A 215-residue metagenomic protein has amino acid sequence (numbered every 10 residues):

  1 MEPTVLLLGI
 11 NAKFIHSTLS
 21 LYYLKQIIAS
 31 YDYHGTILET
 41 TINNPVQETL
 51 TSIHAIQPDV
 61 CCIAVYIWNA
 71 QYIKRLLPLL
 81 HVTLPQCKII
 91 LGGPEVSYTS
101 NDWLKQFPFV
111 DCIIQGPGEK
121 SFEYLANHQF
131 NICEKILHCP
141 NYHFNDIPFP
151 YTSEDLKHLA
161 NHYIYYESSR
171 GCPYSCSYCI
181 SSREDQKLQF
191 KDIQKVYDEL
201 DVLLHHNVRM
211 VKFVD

Functional and structural regions predicted by a protein language model:
M1-E2, I53-Q57, V202-V208: Glycine-rich phosphate/diphosphate-binding loops that line cofactor/substrate pockets in enzymes
E2-V5, H34, H162-Y165: Residues that mark the start of a beta-strand
P3-K13: Nucleotide-activated donor-dependent transferases that construct or modify glycoconjugates
G9, S20, L24-I27, Y31-F144: Glycine-rich beta-alpha loop elements in corrinoid/cobalamin-binding modules across cobalamin-dependent enzymes
F14, E39, Y66, Q115 (+1 more regions): Flexible, glycine- and charge-enriched loops at secondary-structure boundaries
F14-S20: Short N-terminal binding/cap micro-motifs at the start of the first secondary-structure element
F149-D215: Radical SAM [4Fe-4S] cluster-binding motif and immediate context
